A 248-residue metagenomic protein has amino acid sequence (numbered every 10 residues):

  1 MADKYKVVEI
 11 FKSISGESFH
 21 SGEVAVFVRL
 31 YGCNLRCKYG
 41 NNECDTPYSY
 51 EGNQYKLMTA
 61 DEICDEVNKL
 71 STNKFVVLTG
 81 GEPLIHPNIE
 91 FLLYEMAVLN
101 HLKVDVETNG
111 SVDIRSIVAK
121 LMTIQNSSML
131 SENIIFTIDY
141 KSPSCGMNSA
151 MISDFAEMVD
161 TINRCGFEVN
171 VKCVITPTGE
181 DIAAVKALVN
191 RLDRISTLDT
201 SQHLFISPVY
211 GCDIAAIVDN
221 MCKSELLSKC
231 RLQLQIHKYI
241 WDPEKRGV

Functional and structural regions predicted by a protein language model:
M1: Short, Gly/Pro- and small/polar-rich lid/capping loops
Y5-S15, V24-A25, L35, Y39-N133: Conserved Radical SAM active-site core
F19-S21: A short catalytic or substrate-binding loop motif that flags glycine-/basic-rich loops and adjacent residues that bind
C64, L84-G247: Conserved AdoMet/S-adenosylmethionine-binding subsite of the radical SAM
